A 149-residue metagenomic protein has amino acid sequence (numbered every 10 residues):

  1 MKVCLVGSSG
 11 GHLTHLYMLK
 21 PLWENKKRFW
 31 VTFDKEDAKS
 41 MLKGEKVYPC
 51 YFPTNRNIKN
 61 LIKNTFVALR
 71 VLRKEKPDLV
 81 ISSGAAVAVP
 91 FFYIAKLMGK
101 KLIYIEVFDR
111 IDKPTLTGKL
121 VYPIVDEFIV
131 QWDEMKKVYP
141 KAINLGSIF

Functional and structural regions predicted by a protein language model:
M1-C4: Extreme N-terminal starter segment of soluble prokaryotic enzymes
G7-S9, N25-N64, E134, L145-I148: Conserved nucleotide-sugar phosphate-binding/catalytic loop shared by glycosyltransferases and other
T14-P21, F92-Y93: Histidine-anchored nucleotide/phosphate-binding helix
K20-N25, V121-Y122: Short, conserved loop/helix-junction motifs that constitute active-site signature segments in enzyme catalytic cores
R56-D78, L97: An amphipathic, basic-hydrophobic alpha-helix
L79-M98: An aromatic- and histidine-rich active-site surface loop
K100-F149: Active-site-proximal region of nucleotide-activated glycan assembly enzymes, centered on histidine/acidic-rich loops
